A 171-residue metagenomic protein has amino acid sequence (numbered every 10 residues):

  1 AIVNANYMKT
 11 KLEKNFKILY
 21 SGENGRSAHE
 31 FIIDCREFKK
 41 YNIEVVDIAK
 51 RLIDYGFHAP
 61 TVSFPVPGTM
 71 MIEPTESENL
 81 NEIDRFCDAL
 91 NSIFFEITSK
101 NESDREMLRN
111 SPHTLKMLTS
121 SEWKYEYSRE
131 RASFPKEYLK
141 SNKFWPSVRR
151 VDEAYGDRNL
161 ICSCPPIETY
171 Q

Functional and structural regions predicted by a protein language model:
N4-Q171: Non-catalytic terminal extensions of PLP-dependent enzymes
